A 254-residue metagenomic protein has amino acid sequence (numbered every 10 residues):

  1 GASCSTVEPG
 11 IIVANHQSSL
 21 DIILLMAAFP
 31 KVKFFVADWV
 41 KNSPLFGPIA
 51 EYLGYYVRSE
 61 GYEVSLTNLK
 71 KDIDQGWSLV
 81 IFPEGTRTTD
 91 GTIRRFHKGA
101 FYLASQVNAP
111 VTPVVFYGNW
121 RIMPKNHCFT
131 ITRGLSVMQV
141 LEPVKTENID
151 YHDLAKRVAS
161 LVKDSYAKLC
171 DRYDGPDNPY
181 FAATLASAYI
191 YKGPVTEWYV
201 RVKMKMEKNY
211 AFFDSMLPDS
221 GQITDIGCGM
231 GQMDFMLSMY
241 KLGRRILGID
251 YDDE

Functional and structural regions predicted by a protein language model:
G1-V13: Helix-to-loop junction immediately C-terminal to a conserved catalytic motif
G10-G61: Catalytic core of membrane glycerolipid acyltransferases/transacylases, capturing the structured, soluble-facing
E63-Y191: Non-catalytic C-terminal accessory region of glycerolipid acyltransferases and related lyso-lipid remodeling enzymes
A188-E207: Class I SAM-dependent methyltransferase Rossmann-like catalytic core, especially the SAM/SAH-binding loop
K203-D219: Conserved alpha-helix/loop element of class I SAM-dependent methyltransferases that forms part of the SAM/SAH-binding
G221-G229: Conserved class I S-adenosyl-L-methionine
M230-L242: Conserved SAM-binding loop of SAM-dependent methyltransferases across substrates and taxa, primarily the Class I
D252: Conserved SAM/SAH-binding beta-strand->alpha-helix loop
